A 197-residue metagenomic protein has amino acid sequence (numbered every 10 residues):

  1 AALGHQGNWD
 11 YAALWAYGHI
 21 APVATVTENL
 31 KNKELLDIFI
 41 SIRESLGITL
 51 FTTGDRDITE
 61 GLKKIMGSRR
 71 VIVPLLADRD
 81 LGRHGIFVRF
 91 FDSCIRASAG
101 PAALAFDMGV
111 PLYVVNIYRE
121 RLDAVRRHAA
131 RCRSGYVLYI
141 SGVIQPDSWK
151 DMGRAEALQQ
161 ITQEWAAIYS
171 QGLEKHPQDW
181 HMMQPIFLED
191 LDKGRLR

Functional and structural regions predicted by a protein language model:
A1-L3, V23, R69-L75: Generic beta-sheet signal
A2-D55, D80-R89: Catalytic core of membrane glycerolipid acyltransferases/transacylases, capturing the structured, soluble-facing
G18, S45-L46, R56-R197: Non-catalytic C-terminal accessory region of glycerolipid acyltransferases and related lyso-lipid remodeling enzymes
